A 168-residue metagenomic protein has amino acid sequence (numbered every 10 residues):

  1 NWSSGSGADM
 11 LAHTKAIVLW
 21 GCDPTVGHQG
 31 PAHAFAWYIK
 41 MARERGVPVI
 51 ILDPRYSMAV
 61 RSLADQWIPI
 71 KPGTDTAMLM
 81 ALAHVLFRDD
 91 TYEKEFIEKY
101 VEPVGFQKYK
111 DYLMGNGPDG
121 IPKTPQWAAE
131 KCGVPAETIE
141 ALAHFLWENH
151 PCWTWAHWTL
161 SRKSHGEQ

Functional and structural regions predicted by a protein language model:
N1-K40, R45-V47, I51-L52, A77-M80 (+1 more regions): Extended redox/cofactor-interaction regions of prokaryotic respiratory oxidoreductases
W2-D9, V26-H33, W67-G73, I97-V104 (+2 more regions): Alpha-helix capping and helix-loop boundary segments enriched in small/acidic/polar residues
K15-I17, D65, C152: Conserved acidic residues
W20, W67, W127, W155-W158: Tryptophan-centered motif/residue detector
D23-V26, R55-M58, L160-S161: Solvent-exposed loop/turn segments at secondary-structure junctions within structured extracellular/periplasmic domains
A32, Y38-I39, R88, H150 (+1 more regions): Alpha-helix boundary/interfacial micro-motifs
G46-I50, R55-H150: Long, well-ordered, tryptophan-enriched scaffold segments
L142, L146-Q168: A glycine-rich, hydrophobic/aromatic-adjacent loop/helix-cap motif
